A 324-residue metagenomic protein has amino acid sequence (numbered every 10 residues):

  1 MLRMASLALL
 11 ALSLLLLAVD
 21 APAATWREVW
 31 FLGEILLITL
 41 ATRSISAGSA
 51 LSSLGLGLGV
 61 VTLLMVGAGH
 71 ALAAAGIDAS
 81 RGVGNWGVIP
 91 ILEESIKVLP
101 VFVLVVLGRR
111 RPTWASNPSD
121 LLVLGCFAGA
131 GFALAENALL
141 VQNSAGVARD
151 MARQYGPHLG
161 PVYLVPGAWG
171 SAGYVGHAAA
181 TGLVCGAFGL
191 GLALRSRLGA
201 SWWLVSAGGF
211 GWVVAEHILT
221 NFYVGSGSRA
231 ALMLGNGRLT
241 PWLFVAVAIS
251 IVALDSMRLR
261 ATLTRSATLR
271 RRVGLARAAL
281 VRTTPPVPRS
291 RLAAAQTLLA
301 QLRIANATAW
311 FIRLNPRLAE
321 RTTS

Functional and structural regions predicted by a protein language model:
M1-S324: Hydrophobic alpha-helical segments at protein termini of multi-pass membrane proteins
